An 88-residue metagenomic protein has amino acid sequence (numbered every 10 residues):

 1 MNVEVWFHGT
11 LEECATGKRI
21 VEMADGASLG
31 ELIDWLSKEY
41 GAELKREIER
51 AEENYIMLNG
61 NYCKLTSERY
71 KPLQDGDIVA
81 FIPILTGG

Functional and structural regions predicted by a protein language model:
M1-G87: Ubiquitin-like/PB1-type beta-grasp interaction modules and other compact soluble beta-rich domains
